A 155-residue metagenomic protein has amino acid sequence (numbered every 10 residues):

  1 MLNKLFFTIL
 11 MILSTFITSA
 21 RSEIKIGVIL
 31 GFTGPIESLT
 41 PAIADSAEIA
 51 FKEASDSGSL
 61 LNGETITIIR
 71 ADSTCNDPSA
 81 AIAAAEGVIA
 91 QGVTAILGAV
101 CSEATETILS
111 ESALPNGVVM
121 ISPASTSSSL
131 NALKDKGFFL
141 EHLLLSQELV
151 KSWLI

Functional and structural regions predicted by a protein language model:
K4-T15: Bacterial N-terminal signal peptides
A20-S22: Boundary at the C-terminal end of the N-terminal hydrophobic targeting segment
G27-E48, A71-P78, V100-E103: Extracytoplasmic "Venus flytrap"
L30-I36, F51-G58, V88-G92, L97-V100 (+1 more regions): Sec/Tat-exported extracytoplasmic proteins
A44-I68: Signal peptide-proximal N-terminal region of secreted/periplasmic/extracellular or secretory-lumen proteins
S59-C75, D135-L140: Short beta-strand elements in bilobed, periplasmic/extracellular small-molecule ligand-binding domains
R70-A71, N76-T94, I155: Short, well-structured alpha-helical segments in soluble
V93-I155: Extracytoplasmic ligand/sensor domains, especially the bilobed periplasmic-binding protein
